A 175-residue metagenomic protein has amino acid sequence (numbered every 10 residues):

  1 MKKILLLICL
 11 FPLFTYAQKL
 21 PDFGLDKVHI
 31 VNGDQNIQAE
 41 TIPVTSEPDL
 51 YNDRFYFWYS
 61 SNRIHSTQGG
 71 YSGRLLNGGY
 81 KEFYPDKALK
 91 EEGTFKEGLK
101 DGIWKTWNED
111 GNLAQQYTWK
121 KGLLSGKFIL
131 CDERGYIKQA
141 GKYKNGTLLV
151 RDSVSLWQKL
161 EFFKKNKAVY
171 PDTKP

Functional and structural regions predicted by a protein language model:
M1-F23: Bacterial Sec-dependent N-terminal signal peptides
Q18-K96, D101-T106, N112-K120, S125-C131 (+1 more regions): Periodic aromatic/glycine/histidine/acidic cluster detector with a strong bias toward beta-strand repeat architectures
